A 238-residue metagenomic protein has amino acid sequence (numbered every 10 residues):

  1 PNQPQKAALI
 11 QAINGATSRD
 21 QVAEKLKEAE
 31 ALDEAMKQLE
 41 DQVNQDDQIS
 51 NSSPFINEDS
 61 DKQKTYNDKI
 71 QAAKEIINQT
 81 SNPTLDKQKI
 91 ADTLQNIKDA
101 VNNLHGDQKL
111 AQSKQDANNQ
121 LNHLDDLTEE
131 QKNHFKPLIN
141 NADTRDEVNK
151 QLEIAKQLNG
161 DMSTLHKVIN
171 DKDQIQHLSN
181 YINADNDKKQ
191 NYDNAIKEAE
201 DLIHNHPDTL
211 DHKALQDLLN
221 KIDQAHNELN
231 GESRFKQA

Functional and structural regions predicted by a protein language model:
P1-A238: Amphipathic alpha-helical assembly segments used for oligomerization, scaffolding, or translocation
